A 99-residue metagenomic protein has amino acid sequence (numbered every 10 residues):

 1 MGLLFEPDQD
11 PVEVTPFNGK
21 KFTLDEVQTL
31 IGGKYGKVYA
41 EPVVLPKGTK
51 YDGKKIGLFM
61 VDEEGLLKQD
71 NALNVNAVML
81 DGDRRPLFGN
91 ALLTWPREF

Functional and structural regions predicted by a protein language model:
M1-F99: Domain-length accessory/inserted modules outside core catalytic folds
